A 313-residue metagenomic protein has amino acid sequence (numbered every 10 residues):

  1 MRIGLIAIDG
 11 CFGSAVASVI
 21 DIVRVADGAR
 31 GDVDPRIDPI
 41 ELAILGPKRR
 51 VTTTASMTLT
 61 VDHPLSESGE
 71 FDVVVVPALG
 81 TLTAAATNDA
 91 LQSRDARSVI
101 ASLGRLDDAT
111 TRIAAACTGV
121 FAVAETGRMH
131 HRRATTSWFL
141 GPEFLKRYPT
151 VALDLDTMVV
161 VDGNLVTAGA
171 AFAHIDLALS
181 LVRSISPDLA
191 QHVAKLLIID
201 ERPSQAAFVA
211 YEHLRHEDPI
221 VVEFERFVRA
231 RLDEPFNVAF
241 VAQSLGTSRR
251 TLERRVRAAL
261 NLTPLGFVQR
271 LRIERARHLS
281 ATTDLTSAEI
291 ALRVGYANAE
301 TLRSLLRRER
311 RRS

Functional and structural regions predicted by a protein language model:
M1-I113, A122-A124, A190-Q191, D200-S313: Extended, subdomain-level signal for the structured scaffold at the beginning of enzyme domains
A17-I20, R24, L145, I175-L179: Predominant activation on well-ordered alpha-helical scaffold segments within soluble catalytic domains
D108-I113, R128-R133, N164: Short active-site oxyanion
A122-M129, H174-I175: Acidic/polar active-site rim loop that often engages polyanionic ligands
H130-T157: A conserved active-site-flanking secondary-structure segment within enzyme catalytic domains
L153-V166, H192-E212: Conserved Rossmann-fold dehydrogenase catalytic segment
V161-L196: Conserved anion/nucleotide-ligand pocket segment
